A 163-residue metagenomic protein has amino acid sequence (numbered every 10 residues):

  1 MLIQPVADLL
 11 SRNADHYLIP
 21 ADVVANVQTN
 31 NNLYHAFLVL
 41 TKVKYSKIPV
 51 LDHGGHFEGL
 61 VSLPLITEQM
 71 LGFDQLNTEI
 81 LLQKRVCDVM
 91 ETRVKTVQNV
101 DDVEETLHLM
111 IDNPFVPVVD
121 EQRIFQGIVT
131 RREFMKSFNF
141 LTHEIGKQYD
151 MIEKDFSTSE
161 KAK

Functional and structural regions predicted by a protein language model:
M1-K163: Tandem CBS (Cystathionine beta-synthase) repeat/Bateman regulatory domains
